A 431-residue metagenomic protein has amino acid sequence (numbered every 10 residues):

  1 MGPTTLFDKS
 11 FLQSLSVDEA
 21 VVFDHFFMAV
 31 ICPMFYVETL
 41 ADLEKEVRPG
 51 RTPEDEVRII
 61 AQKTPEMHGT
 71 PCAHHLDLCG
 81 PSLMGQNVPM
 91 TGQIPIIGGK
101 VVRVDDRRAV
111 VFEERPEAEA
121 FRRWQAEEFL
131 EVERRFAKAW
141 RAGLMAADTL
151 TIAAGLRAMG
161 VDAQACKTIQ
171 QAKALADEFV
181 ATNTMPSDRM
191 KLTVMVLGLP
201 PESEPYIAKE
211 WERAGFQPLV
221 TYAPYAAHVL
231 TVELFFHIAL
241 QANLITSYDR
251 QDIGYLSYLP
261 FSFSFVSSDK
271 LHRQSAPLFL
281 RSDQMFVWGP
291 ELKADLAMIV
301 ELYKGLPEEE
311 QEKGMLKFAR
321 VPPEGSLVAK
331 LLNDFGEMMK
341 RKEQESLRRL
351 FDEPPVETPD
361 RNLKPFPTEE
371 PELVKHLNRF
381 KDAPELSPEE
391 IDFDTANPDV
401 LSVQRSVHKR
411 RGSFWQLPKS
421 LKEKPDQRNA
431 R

Functional and structural regions predicted by a protein language model:
G2-S262, L271-R431: Active-site-proximal, substrate-binding regions of enzyme catalytic domains and RNA-binding/basic surfaces
S268: Conserved residues at the C-terminal ends of beta-strands
